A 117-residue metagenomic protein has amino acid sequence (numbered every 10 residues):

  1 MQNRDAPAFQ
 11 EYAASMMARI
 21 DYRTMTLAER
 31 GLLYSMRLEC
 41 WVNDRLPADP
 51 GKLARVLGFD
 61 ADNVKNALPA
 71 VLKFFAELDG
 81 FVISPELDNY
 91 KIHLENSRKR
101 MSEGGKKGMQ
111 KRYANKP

Functional and structural regions predicted by a protein language model:
M1-H93: Positively charged, structured surface patches that bind polyanionic biopolymers
L87-P117: Basic DNA-binding region of bZIP-type proteins
